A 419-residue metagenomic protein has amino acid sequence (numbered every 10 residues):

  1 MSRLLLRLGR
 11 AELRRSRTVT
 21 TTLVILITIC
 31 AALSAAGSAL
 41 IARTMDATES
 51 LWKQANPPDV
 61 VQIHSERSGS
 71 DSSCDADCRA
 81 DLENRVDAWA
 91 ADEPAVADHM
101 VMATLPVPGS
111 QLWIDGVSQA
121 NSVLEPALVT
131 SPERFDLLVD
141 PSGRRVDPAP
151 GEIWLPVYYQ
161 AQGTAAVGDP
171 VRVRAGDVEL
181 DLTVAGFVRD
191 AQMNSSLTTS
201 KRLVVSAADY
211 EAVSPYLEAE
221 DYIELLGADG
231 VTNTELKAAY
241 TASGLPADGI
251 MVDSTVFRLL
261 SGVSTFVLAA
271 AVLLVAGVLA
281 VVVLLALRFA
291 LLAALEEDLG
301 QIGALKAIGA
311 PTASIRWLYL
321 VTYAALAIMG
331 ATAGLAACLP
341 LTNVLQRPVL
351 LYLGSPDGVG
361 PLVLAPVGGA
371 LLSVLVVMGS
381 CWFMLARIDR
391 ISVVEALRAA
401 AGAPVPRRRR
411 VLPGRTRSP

Functional and structural regions predicted by a protein language model:
S2-L284, A293-E296, T312-A313, L326 (+4 more regions): Membrane transport/envelope proteins' first extracytoplasmic loop
S34-S38, L284, A331, L335 (+4 more regions): Membrane-embedded alpha-helical segments of multi-pass transporters/permeases
I41, M45, E49, C381-V394: Juxtamembrane/interface segments at transmembrane-helix termini
T265-L268, W317-T332, L351-F383, P404-R415: Conserved transmembrane alpha-helices of multi-pass membrane proteins, especially helix-helix packing segments enriched
V283-A307: Juxtamembrane interface at the cytosolic side of transmembrane helices
K306-L345: Transmembrane alpha-helical interface segments in multi-pass membrane proteins
I391-P419: Alpha-helical transmembrane segments of integral membrane proteins
